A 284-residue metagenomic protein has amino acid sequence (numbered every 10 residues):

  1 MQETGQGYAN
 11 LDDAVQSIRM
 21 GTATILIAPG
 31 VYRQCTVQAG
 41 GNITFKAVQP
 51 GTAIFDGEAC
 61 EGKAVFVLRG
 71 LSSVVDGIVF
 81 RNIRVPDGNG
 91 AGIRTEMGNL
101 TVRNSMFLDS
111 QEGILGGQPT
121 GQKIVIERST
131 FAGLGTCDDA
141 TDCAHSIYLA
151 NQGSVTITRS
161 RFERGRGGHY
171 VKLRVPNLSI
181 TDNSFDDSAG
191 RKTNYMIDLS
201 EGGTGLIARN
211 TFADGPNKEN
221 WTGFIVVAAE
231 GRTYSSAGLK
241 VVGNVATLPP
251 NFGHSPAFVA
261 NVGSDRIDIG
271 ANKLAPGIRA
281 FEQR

Functional and structural regions predicted by a protein language model:
M1-A28, R33: Acidic Gly/Asp/Thr-rich repetitive segments characteristic of extracellular carbohydrate-active and adhesion proteins
Q6, V67-G70, R94, G202 (+1 more regions): Extracytoplasmic/periplasmic, Sec-exported soluble proteins
Q16, M20, Y32-K46, I54-D76 (+3 more regions): Extracellular beta-strand-rich solenoid/capping regions of secreted or surface-exposed proteins that bind or remodel
A28, N42, K46-A53, L71-N82 (+8 more regions): Right-handed parallel beta-helix
G57-F66, P86-R94, D109-Q118, D138-A150 (+4 more regions): Extracellular beta-strand/beta-solenoid scaffold signature
G253-R284: Leucine-rich solenoid repeat scaffolds
